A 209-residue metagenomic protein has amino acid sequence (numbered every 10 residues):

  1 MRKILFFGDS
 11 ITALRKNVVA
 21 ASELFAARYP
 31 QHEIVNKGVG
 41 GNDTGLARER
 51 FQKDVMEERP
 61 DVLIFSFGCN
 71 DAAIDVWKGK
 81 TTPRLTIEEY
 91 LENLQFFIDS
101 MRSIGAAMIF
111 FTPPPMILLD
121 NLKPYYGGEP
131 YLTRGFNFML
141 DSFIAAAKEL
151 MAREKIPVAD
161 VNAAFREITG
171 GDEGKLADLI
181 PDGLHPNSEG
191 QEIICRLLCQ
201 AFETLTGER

Functional and structural regions predicted by a protein language model:
M1-I64, E173: Serine-esterase "nucleophile elbow" of acetyl-processing enzymes
E23-R28, E49-R209: Alpha-helical cap/lid subdomain in secreted, periplasmic, or secretory-pathway luminal O-acyl-processing enzymes
